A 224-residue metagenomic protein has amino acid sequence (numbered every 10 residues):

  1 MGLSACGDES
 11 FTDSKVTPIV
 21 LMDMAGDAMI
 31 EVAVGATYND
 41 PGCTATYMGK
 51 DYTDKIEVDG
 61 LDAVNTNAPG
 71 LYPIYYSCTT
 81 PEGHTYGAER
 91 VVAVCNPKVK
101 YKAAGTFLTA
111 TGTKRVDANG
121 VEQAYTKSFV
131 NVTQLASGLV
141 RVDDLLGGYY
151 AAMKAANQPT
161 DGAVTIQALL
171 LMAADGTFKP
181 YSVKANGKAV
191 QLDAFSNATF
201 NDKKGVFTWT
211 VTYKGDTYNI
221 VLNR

Functional and structural regions predicted by a protein language model:
M1-A28: Bacterial Sec-dependent N-terminal signal peptides
G7-S10, E89-P97: A domain-level signal for the structural core that forms small-molecule/cofactor-binding pockets and catalytic centers
V16-I19, V94-K102: Extracellular interdomain linker/stem segments of modular secreted and single-pass surface proteins
P18-K50: Solvent-exposed, low-complexity, repeat-rich "mucin-like" stalks and linkers
L21, G42, P73-Y75, V206-T210 (+1 more regions): Beta-strand secondary-structure signal
D23, E31, S77, V91-C95 (+2 more regions): Generic structural detector for well-ordered beta-strands
G49-A88, V94-C95: Serine/threonine-rich, repeat-prone extracellular segments and beta-strand-based repeat modules of secreted/surface
K98-R224: Ser/Thr/Gly/Pro-rich, low-complexity flexible regions
